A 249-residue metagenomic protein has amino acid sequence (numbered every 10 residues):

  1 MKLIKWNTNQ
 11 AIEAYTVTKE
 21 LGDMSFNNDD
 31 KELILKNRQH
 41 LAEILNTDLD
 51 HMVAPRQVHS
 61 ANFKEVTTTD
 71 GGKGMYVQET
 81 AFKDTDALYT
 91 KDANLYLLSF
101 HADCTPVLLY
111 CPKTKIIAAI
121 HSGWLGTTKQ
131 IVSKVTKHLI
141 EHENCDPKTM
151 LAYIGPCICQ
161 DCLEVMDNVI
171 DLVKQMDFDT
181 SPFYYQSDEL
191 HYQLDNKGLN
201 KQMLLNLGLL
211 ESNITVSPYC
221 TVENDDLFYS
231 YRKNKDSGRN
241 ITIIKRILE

Functional and structural regions predicted by a protein language model:
M1-E249: Active-site microenvironment for binding and transforming phosphate-containing groups
